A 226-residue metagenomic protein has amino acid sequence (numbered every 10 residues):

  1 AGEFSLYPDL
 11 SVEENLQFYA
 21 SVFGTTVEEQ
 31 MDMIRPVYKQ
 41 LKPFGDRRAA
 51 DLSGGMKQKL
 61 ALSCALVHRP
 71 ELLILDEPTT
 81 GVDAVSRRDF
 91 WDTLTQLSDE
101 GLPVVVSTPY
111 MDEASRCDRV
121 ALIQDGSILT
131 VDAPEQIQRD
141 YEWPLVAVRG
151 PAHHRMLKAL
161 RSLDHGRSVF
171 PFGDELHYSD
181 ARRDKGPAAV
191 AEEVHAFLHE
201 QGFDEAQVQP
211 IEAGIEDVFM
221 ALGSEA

Functional and structural regions predicted by a protein language model:
R48-L52: Conserved ABC ATPase signature
L62: Hydrophobic anchor residue at the start of the ABC signature
R69: Conserved catalytic motifs of ABC-family nucleotide-binding domains
L73-D76: Catalytic Walker B motif of ABC-type/P-loop ATPase nucleotide-binding domains
E142-L222: Short, charged/small-residue-rich alpha-helical element at the C-terminal edge of ABC transporter nucleotide-binding
